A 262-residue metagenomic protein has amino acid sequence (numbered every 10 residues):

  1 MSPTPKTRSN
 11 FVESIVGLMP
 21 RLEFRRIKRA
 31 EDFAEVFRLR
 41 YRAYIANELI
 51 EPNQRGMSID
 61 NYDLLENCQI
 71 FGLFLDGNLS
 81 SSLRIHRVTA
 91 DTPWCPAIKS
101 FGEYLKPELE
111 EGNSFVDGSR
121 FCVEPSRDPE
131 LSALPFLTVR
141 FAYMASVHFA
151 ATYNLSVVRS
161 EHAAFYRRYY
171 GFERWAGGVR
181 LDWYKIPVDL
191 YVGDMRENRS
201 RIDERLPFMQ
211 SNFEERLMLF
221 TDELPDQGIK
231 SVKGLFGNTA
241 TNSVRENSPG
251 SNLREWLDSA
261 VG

Functional and structural regions predicted by a protein language model:
M1-M19, L235-G262: Short acidic N-proximal helix/loop "leader" segments that mark the beginning of a domain or an inter-domain linker
N10-G17, L75-P93, P107-L109, N212-I229 (+2 more regions): Charged, low-complexity, helix/coiled-coil-prone segments
F11-D60, Q69-F74, L79: Short amphipathic alpha-helix that is part of the acyltransferase structural core
M19, L65-E66, K185: A generic fold-level signal
R26, N61-D63, R180-W183: A general structural signal for short secondary-structure junctions and capping/turn motifs
N53-E110, V116-R120: Conserved donor-binding loop and adjoining core beta-sheet/short helix segment in diverse acyl/aminoacyl transferases
D91-R199: Acyl-donor binding region in acyl/amide transferases
K185-E255: Charge-rich, low-complexity intrinsically disordered segments
